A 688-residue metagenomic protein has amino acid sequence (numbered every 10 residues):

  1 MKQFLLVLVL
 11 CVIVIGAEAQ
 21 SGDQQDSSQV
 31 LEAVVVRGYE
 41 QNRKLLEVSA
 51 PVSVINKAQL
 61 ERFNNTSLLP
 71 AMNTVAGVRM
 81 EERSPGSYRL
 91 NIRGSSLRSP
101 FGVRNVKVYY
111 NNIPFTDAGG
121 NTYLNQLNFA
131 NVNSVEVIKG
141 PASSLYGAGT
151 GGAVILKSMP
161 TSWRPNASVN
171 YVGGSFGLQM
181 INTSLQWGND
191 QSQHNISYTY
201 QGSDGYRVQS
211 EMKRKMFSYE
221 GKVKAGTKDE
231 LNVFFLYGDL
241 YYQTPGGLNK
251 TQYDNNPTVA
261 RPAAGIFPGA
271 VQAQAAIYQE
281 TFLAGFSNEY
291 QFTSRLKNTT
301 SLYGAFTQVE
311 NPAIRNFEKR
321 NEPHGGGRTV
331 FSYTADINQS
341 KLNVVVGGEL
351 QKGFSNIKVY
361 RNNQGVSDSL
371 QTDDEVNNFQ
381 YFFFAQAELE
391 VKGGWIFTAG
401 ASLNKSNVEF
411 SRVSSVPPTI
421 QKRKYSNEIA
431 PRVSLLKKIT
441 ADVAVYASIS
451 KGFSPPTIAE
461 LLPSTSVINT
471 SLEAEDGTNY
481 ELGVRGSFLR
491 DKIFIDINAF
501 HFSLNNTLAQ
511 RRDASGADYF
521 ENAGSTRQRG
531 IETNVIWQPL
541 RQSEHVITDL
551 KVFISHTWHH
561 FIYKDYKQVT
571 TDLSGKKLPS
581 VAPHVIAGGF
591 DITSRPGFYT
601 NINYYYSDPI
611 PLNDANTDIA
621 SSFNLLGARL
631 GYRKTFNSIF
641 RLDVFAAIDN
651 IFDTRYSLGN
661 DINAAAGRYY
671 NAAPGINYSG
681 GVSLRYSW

Functional and structural regions predicted by a protein language model:
F4, F500, I547, P609-P611 (+1 more regions): C-terminal beta-signal and adjacent terminal beta-strands/loops of Gram-negative outer-membrane beta-barrel proteins
A33, L68-A71, L90-I92, V106-Y109 (+4 more regions): N-terminal periplasmic accessory domains that precede and gate Gram-negative outer-membrane beta-barrel machines
L69-I113: Extracytoplasmic beta-strand/coil segments of soluble accessory domains associated with Gram-negative outer-membrane
I113-K139, S471: Short acidic/polar hinge/loop motifs at secondary-structure boundaries that mediate gating or recognition
N166, G173-G202, R207-P245, A276-G285 (+7 more regions): Transmembrane beta-barrel wall of Gram-negative outer-membrane proteins
Q291, K297-Y303, V309, K438 (+4 more regions): Membrane-embedded beta-barrel scaffold of Gram-negative outer-membrane proteins
N338, A499-S503, E521-I610, R685: Gram-negative outer-membrane beta-barrel transporters
S340-K352, D374-S503: Structural signature of Gram-negative outer-membrane beta-barrels, strongest in the C-terminal barrel of TonB-dependent
